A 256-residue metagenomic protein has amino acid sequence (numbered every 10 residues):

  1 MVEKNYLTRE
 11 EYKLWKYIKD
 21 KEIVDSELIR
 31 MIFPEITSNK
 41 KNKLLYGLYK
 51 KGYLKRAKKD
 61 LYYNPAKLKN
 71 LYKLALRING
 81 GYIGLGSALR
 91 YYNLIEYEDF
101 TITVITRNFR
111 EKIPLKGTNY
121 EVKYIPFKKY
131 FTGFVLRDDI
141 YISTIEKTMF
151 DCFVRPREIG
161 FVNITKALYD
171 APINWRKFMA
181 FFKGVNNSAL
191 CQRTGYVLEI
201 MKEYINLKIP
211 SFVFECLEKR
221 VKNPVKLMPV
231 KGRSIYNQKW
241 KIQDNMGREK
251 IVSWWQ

Functional and structural regions predicted by a protein language model:
M1-G81, P172, R176-N186, T194-L198 (+1 more regions): Short beta-edge/loop segments at beta->alpha junctions of small alpha/beta modules that act as binding/recognition
E10-L14, S38-N39, K51-K59, L115-Y120 (+3 more regions): Short, functional N-terminal and low-complexity linear motifs
S26, N42, Y46, K50-F131 (+1 more regions): Short gly/ser-rich loop at a beta-strand->alpha-helix junction or flexible surface loop bordering the NTP-binding
I29, A88, M149: A residue-level signal for conserved active-site and pocket-lining positions in enzyme catalytic cores
P34, N93, V154-R157: Hydrophobic/aromatic-lined pockets within catalytic cores
F134-Q256: Hydrophobic alpha-helical interaction segments
